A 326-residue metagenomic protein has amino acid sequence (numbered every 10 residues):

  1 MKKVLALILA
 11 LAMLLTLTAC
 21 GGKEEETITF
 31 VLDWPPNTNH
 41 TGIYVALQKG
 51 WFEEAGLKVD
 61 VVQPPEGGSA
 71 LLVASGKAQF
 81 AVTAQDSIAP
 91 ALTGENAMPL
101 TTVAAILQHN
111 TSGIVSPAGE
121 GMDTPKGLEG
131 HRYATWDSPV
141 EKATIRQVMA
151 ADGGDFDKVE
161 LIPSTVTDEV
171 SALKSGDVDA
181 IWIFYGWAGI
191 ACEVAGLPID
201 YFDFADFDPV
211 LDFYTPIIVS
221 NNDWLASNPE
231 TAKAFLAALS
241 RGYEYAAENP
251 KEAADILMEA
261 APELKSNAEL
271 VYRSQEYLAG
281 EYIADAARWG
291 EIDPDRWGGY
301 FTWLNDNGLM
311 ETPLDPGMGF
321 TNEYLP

Functional and structural regions predicted by a protein language model:
M1-T27, P326: Short, low-complexity disordered leader/linker segments with a strong preference for bacterial N-terminal type II
E26-T165, A172-S175, D179-G186, F202 (+1 more regions): Short, glycine-/small- and polar/acidic-enriched structural segments that line small-molecule recognition paths
L47-Q48, E53, A150, E193 (+3 more regions): Short polybasic/polar patches that bind polyanions
S87, D168-S171, S175-A261: Pocket-lining segment of extracytoplasmic ligand-binding domains
L100-T102, L161, A246-L257, P316: Surface-exposed patches in mature extracellular/periplasmic domains of secreted proteins
F156-E160, E263-S274, E311-M318: Short, surface-exposed acidic
A226-N307: Secondary-structure end/capping motifs
W297-P326: Conserved C-terminal helix/tail region of periplasmic/extracytoplasmic solute-binding proteins
